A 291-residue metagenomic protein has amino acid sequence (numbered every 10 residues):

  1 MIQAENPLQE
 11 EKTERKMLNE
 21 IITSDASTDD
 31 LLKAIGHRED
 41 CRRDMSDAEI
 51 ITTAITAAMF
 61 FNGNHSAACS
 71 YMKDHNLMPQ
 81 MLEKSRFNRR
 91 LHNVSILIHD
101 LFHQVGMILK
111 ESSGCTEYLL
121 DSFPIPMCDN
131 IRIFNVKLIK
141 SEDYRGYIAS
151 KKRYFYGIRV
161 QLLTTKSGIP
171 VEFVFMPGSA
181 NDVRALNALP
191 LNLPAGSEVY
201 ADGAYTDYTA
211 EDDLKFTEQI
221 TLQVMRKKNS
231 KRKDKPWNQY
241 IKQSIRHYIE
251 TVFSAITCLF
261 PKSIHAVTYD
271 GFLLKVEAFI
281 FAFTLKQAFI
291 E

Functional and structural regions predicted by a protein language model:
M1-E291: Short alpha-helical elements
